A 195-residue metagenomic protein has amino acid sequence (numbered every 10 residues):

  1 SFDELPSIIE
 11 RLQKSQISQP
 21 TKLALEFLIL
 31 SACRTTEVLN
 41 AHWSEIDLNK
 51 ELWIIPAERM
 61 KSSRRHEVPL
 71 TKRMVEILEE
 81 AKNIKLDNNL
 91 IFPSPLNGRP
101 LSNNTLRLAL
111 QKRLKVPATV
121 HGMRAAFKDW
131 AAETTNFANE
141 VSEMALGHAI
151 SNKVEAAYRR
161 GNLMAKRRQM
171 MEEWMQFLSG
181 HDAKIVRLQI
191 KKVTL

Functional and structural regions predicted by a protein language model:
S1-A41, N49, M60-R64, I84-K85 (+2 more regions): Basic, Lys/Arg- and aromatic-enriched nucleic-acid-binding interface segment
S1-P6, K50, P69-H121, A126-F127 (+2 more regions): Active-site/catalytic core of tyrosine-dependent DNA strand-transfer enzymes
F2, K72-N88, P93-G98, I150-K153 (+1 more regions): C-terminal secondary-structure termini that scaffold catalytic or DNA-interacting sites
L12-Q16, A57-E67, P93-R99, L114-V120 (+1 more regions): Short, contiguous acidic/charged loop-to-helix segments that flank catalytic cores in large enzymes
F27-L28, W130-T134, A145: Short alpha-helical segment immediately N-terminal to, or the first helix within, an HTH/HTH-like DNA-binding domain
E45-L52, V116-P117, N136-R159, G180-V186 (+1 more regions): Short, polar N-cap/turn motifs at the start of nucleic acid-interacting alpha helices
L70, K128-A131, S142, W174: Hydrophobic, well-ordered secondary-structure elements that form the walls of internal hydrophobic environments
